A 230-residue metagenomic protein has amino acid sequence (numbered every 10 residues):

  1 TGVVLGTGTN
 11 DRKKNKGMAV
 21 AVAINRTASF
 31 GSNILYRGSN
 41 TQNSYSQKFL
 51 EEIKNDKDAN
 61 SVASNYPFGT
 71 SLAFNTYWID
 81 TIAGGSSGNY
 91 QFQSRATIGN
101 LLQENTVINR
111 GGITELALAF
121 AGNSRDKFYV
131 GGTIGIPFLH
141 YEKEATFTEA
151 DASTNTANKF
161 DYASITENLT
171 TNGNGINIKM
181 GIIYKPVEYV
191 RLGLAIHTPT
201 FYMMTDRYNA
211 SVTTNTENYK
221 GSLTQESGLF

Functional and structural regions predicted by a protein language model:
G6-F230: Outer-membrane beta-barrel porins/channels
